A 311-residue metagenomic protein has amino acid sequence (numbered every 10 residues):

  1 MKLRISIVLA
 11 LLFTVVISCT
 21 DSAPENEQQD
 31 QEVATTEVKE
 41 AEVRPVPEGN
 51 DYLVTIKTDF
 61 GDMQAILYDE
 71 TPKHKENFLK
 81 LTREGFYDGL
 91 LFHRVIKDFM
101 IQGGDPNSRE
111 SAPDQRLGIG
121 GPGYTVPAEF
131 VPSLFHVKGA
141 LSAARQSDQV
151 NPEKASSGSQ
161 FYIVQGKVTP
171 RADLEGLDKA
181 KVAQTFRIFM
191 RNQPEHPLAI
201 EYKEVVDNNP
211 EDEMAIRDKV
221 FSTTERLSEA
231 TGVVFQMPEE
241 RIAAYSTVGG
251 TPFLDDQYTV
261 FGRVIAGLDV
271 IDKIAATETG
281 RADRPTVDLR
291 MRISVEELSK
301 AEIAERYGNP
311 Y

Functional and structural regions predicted by a protein language model:
M1-I7: Bacterial N-terminal signal peptides that target proteins for export
I7-V16: Bacterial N-terminal signal peptides
C19-Y311: Cyclophilin-like peptidyl-prolyl cis-trans isomerases
